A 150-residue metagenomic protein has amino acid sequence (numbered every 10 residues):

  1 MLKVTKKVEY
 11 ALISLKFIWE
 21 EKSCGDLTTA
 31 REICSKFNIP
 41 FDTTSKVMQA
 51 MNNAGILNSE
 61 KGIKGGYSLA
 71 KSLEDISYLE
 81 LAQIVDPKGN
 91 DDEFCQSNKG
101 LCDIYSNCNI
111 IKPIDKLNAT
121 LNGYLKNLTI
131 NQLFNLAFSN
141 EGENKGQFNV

Functional and structural regions predicted by a protein language model:
M1-L15: Short alpha-helical segments that sit at the start of domains
T28-F37: A short alpha-helical element within helix-turn-helix/winged-helix DNA-binding domains across DNA-binding proteins
D42: Key DNA-contact positions within bacterial/archaeal DNA-binding proteins
V47-N52: Basic amphipathic alpha-helical segments that dock to polyanions
G55: Glycine-centered, phosphate/nucleic-acid-interacting loop/turn motifs that mediate DNA/RNA or nucleotide
I63-A70: Minor-groove-contacting beta-hairpin "wing" of winged helix-turn-helix DNA-binding domains
L73-N98, I114: Conserved segment of winged-helix/HTH DNA-binding domains
C95-V150: C-terminal regulatory/oligomerization modules of transcriptional regulators
